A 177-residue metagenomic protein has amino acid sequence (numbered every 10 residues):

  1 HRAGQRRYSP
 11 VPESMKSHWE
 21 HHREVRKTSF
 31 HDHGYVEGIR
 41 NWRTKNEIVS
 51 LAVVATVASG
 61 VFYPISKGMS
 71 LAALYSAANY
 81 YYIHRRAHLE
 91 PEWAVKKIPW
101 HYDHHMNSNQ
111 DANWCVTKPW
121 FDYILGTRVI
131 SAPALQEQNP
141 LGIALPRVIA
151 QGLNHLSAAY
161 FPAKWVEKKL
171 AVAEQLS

Functional and structural regions predicted by a protein language model:
H1-P146, G152, L156-S157, F161: Membrane-embedded catalytic scaffold of the fatty acid hydroxylase/desaturase
L153-L176: Membrane-proximal intrinsically disordered regions of secretory-pathway and membrane-system proteins
